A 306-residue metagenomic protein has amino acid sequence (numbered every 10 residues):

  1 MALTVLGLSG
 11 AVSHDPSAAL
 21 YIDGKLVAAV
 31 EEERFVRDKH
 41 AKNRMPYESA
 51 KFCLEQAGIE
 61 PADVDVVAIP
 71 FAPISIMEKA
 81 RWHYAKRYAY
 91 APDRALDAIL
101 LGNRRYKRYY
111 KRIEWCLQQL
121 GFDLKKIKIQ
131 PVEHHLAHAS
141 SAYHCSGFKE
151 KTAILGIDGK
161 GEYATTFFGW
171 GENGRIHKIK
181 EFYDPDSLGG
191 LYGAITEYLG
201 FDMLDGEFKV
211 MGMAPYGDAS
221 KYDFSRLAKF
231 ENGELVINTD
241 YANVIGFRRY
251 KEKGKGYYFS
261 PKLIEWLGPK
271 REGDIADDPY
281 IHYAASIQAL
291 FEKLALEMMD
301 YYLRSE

Functional and structural regions predicted by a protein language model:
M1-E306: Short acidic/glycine-rich loops and adjacent helix/strand connectors that line catalytic pockets where negatively
